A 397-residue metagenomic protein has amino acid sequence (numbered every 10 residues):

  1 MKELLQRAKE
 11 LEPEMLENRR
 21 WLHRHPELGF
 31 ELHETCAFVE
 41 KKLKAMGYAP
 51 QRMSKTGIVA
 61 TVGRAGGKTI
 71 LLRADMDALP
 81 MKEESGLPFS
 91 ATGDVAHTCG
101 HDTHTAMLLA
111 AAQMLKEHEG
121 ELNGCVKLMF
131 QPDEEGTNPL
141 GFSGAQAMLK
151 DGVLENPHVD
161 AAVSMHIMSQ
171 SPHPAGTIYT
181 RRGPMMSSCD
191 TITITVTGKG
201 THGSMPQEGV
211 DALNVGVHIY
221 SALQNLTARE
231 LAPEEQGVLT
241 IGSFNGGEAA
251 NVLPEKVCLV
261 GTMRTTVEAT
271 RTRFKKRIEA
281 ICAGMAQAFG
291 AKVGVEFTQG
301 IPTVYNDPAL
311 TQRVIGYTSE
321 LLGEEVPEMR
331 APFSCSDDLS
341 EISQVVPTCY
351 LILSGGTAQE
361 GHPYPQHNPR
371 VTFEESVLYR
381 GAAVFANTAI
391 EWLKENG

Functional and structural regions predicted by a protein language model:
M1-R20, P26, E117-E121, M186 (+2 more regions): N-terminal hydrophobic/helix-forming segments and targeting peptides
K2-H97, D102-N123, K127: Acidic/His- and Gly-rich active-site-bordering loop/insert found across diverse amide/peptide-bond hydrolases
L22, A60, L72, H101 (+8 more regions): Divalent metal-coordination and catalytic microenvironments
H25-F30, L79, G136-T137, G247-A250 (+1 more regions): Short, small-residue-enriched loops and turns at beta-alpha junctions that line or gate enzyme active sites
R73-P88, G183-T195, G355-H362: Acidic-glycine-rich active-site phosphate/pyrophosphate-binding loop
G86-A96, T103, G120-F244, E248-P254 (+1 more regions): Histidine/acidic-residue-rich, glycine-tolerant segments that coordinate divalent metal ions
V217-G397: Metal-dependent amide/peptide-bond hydrolase catalytic core, centered on the "pita-bread" metallohydrolase fold
